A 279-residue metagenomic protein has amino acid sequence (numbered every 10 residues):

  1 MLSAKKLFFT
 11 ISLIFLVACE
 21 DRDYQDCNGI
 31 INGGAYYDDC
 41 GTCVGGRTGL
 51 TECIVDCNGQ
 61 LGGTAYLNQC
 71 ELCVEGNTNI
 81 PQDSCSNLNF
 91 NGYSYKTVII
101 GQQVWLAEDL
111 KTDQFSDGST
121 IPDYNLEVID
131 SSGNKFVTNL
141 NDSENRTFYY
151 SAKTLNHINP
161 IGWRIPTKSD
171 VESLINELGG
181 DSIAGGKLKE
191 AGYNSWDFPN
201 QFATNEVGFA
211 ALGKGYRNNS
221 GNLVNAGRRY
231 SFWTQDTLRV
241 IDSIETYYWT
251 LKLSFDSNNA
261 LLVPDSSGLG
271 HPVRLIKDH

Functional and structural regions predicted by a protein language model:
L2-V98, T138-N139: Primarily marks secretory-pathway-exposed extracellular/lumenal segments that are disulfide- and glycosylation-prone
C70-E71, G76, Q82-H279: Conserved positions within compact, well-structured domain cores
